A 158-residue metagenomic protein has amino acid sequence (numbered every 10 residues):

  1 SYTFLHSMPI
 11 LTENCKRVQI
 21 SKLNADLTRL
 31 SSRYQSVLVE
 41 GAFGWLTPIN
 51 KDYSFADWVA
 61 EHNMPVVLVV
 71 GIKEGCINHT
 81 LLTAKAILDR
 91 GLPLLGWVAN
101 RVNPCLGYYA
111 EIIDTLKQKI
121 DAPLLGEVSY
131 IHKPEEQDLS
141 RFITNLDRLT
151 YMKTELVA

Functional and structural regions predicted by a protein language model:
S1-Y53, D57-A60, I72-L81, K85 (+3 more regions): ATP-dependent carboxylate-amine ligase catalytic core
P9, P65-V66: A short, mixed-charge helix-start or loop-turn motif at secondary-structure junctions
L38-E40, V67-V69, V98: Structural motif
H62-P65, P93: Short glycine-/polar-rich loops that comprise or flank the Walker A/P-loop and associated switch/sensor motifs
K85-A158: C-terminal lobe/tail of nucleotide-utilizing enzymes
